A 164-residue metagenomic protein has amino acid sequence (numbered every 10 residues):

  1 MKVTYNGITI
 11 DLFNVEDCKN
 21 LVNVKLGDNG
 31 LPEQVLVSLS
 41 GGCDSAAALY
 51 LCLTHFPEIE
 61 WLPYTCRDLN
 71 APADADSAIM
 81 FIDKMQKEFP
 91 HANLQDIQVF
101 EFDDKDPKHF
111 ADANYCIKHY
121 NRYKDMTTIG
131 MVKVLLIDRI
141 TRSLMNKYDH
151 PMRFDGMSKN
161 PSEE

Functional and structural regions predicted by a protein language model:
K2-E164: ATP-dependent adenylation/nucleotidyltransferase module used to activate substrates
